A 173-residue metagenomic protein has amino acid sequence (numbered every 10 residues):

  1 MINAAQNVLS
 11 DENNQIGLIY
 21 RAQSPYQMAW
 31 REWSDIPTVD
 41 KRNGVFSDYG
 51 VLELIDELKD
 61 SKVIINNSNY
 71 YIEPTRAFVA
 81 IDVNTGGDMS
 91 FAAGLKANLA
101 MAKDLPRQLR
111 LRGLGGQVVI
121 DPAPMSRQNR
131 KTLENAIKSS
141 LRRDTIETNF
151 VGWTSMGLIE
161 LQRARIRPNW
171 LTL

Functional and structural regions predicted by a protein language model:
M1-A77: Extended, charged alpha/beta regions that create polyanion-binding interfaces
I65-L173: Conserved glycine-centered short motifs in functionally critical loops
